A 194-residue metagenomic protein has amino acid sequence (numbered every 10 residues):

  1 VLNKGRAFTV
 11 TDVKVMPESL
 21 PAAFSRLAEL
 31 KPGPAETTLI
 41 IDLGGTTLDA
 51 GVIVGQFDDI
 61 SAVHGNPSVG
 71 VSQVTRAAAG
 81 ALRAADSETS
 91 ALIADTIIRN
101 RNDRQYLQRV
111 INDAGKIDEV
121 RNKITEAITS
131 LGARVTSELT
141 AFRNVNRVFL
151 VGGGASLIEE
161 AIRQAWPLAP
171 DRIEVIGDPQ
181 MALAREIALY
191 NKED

Functional and structural regions predicted by a protein language model:
V1-T38, D59-V71, R101-V148, A155-D194: Nucleotide/phosphate-binding catalytic cleft detector across ATP-hydrolyzing and phosphate-transferring enzymes
K31-I60, A78: Gly/Thr-rich phosphate-binding beta-strand-loop-beta motif of the actin/hexokinase/Hsp70
G44-T46, G70-Q73, L82-R83, P179-A182: Short C-terminal domain-edge/linker segments immediately following a structured domain
G45, G153-G154: Gly/Ser/Thr-rich helix-start
I53-I93: Glycine-rich phosphate-binding loop plus the immediately following alpha-helix
S87-L107: Conserved, helical-rich catalytic subdomain that frames metal- and/or nucleotide-binding sites in enzyme alpha/beta
